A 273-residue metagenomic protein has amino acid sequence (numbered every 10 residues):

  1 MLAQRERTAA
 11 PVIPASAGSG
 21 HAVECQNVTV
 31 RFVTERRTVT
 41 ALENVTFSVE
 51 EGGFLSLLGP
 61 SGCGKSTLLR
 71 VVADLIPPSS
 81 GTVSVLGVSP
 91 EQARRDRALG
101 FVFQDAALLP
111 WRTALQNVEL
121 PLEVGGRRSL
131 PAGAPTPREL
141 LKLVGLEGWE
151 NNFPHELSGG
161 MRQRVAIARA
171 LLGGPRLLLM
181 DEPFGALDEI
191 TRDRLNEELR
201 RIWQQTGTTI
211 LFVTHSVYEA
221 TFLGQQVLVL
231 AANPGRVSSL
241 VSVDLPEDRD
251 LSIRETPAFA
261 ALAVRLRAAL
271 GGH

Functional and structural regions predicted by a protein language model:
L58-P60: The feature captures the beta-strand-to-loop junction immediately N-terminal to the Walker
A73: Helix-to-loop junction immediately C-terminal to a conserved catalytic motif
G81-E91: Conserved ABC transporter NBD signature motif
L115-E123, A134, S242: Short helical segment in ABC ATPase nucleotide-binding domains corresponding to the A-loop/adjacent helical element
E123, L130-W149, R201: Conserved ABC ATPase "signature" region
N152-H155, G173: Conserved signature/switch motifs of ABC ATPase nucleotide-binding domains
I167: Hydrophobic anchor residue at the start of the ABC signature
L178-D181: Catalytic Walker B motif of ABC-type/P-loop ATPase nucleotide-binding domains
